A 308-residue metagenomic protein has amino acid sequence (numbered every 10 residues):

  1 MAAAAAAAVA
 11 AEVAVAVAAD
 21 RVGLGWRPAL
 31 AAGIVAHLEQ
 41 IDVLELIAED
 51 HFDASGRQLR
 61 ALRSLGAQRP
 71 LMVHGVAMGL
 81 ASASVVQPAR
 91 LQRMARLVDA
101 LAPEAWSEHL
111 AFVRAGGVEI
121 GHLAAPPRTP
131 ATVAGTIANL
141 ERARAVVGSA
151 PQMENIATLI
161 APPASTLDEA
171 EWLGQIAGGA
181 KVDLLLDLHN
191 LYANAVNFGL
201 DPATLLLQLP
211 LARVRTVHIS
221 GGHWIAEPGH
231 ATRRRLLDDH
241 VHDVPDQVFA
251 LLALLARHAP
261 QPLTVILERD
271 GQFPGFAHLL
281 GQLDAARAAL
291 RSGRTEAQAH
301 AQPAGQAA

Functional and structural regions predicted by a protein language model:
M1-R96: N-terminal pre-domain/capping segments
A31, A48-R60, G79-A89, L159-L167 (+3 more regions): Acidic-and-aromatic substrate-binding clefts and catalytic sites of carbohydrate-active enzymes
I34-E39, G56-V73, A89-E104, R144-V146 (+3 more regions): Acidic (Asp/Glu)-rich catalytic clusters
L44, W106, D187, V217 (+1 more regions): Conserved, mostly hydrophobic/aromatic
S55, V85, A124-V133, N194-P260: Gly/Pro-rich active-site loop or hairpin
Q87-L184: Active-site acidic/histidine proton-transfer and metal-coordination neighborhood in alpha/beta enzyme cores
R144-A231: Acidic/histidine-rich catalytic cores of soluble enzymes
F276-E296: C-terminal helical cap(s) of enzyme catalytic domains, especially alpha/beta-barrels
